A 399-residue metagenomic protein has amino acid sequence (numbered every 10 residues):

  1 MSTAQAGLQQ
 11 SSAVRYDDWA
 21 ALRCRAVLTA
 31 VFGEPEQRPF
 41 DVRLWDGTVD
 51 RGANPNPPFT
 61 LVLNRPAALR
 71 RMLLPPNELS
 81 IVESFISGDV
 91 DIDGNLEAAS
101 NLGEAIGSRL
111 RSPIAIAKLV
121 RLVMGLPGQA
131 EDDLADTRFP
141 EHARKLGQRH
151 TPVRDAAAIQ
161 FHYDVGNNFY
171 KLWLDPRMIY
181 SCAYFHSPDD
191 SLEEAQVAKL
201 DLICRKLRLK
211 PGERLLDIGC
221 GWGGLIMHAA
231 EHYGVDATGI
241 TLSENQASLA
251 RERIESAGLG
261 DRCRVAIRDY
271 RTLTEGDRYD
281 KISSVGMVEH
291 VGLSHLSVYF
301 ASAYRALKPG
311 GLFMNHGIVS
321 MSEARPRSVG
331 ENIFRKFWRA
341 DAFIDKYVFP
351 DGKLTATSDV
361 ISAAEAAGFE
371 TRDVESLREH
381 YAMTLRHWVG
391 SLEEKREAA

Functional and structural regions predicted by a protein language model:
M1-D190, E194-Q196, L202: Feature captures hydrophobic
P211-G219: Conserved class I S-adenosyl-L-methionine
W222-Y233: Conserved SAM-binding loop of SAM-dependent methyltransferases across substrates and taxa, primarily the Class I
A257-Y270: Conserved SAM-binding strand-loop segment of SAM-dependent methyltransferases
R271-I282: A short acidic, Gly/Pro-enriched loop at the edge of an enzyme's catalytic core that lines a small-molecule cofactor
S297-G310: A short glycine-rich, Lys/Arg-flanked "PGG" loop and its adjoining helix->strand segment in the class I
G310-I318: Conserved beta-strand signature within the Rossmann-like core of class I S-adenosyl-L-methionine
V319-A399: Substrate-binding/catalytic lobe of Class I Rossmann-like enzymes that use SAM or dcSAM, i.e., the mid-to-C-terminal
